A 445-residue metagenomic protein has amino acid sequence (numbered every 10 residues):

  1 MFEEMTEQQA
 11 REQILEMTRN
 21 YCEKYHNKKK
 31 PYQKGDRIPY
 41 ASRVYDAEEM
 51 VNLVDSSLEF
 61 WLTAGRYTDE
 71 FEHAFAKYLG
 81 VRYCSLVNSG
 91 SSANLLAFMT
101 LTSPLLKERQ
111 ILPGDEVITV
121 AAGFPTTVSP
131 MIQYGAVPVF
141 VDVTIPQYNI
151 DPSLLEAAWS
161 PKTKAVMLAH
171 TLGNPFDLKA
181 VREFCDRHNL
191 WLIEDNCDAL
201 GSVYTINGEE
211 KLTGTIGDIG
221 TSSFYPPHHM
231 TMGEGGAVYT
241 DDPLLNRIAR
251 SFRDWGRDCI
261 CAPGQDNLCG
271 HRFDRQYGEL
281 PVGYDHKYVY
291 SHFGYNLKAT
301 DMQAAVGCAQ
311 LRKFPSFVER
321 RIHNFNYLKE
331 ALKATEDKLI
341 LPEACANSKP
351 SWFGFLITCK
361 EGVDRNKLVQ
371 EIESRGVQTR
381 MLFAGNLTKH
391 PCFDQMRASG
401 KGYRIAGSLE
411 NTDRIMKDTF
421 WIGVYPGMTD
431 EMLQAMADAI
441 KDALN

Functional and structural regions predicted by a protein language model:
M1-L62, S291: N-terminal "arm"/small-domain region of PLP-dependent enzymes with the aminotransferase-like
Y21-Y25, S103-V203: PLP-dependent aminotransferase-like
N27-K28, D69-H73, V81-C84, S153 (+4 more regions): PLP-dependent aminotransferase class I/II
Y45, T63, G123, P146-Q147 (+3 more regions): Glycine-/small-residue-rich active-site loops that bind phosphorylated ligands and cofactors
R66-E116, S129-Y134, F140: Phosphate-binding glycine-rich loop
S85, I118, V139, L192-I193 (+3 more regions): Structural detector of well-ordered beta-strand residues that form the stable sheet scaffold of enzyme domains
E194-M232, R247, K287-V289: Conserved active-site segment immediately N-terminal to the catalytic lysine that forms the internal aldimine
T215-I260, D301: Active-site PLP attachment segment
